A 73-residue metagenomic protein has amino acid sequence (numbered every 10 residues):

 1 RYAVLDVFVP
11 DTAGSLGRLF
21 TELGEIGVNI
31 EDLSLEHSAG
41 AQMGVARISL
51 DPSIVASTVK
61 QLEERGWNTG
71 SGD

Functional and structural regions predicted by a protein language model:
R1-D73: A conserved regulatory-domain signal marking ACT and ACT-like small-molecule sensing domains and adjacent regulatory
